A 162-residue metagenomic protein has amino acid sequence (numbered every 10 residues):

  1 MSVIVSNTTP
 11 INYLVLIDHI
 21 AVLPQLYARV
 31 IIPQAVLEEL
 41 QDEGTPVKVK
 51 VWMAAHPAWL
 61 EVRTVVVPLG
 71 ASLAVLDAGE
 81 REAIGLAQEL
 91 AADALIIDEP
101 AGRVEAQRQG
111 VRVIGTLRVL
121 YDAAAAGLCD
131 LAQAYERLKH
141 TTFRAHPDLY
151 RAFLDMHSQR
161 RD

Functional and structural regions predicted by a protein language model:
S2-A94, P100, Q107-V111, Q133 (+2 more regions): Active-site-proximal, substrate-binding regions of enzyme catalytic domains and RNA-binding/basic surfaces
I97, A126: Residue-level signal for short amphipathic helical patches enriched in basic/charged and nearby hydrophobic residues
G102-R103, Y121: Positions that flank functional sites
I114-A125: Short alpha-helix plus adjacent loop in nuclease-associated cores
K139-T141: C-terminal structural segments of small proteins and small subunits
R144-A145: Short, glycine-/small-residue-rich phosphate/pyrophosphate-handling segment
